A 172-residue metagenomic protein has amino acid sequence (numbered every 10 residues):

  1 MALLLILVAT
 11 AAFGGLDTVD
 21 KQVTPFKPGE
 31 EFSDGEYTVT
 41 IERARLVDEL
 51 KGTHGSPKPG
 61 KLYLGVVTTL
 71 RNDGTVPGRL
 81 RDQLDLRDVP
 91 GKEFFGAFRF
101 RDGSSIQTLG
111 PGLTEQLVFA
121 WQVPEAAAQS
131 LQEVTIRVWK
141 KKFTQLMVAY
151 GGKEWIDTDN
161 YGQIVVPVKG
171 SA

Functional and structural regions predicted by a protein language model:
M1-L50, P59, W155-A172: Membrane engagement elements in two modes
A2-D17, K58-G65, L80-L84, K140-L146: Short N-terminal helix-initiation segments at or just after the protein's N-terminus
S33-Y37, V89-G91, W139-K141: Short strand-coil-strand connectors
D34-E36, P59-G65, R81, S104 (+2 more regions): Extracytoplasmic
V47, P57-K58, R71-L117, W121-Q122 (+2 more regions): The feature marks short-to-medium sequence segments in extracytoplasmic or secretory-pathway proteins
L64-N72: Short, well-ordered beta-strand segments enriched in hydrophobic/aromatic residues
V123-Y150: Short, surface-exposed ligand- or partner-binding patches at beta-edge/loop junctions that are enriched in aromatics
